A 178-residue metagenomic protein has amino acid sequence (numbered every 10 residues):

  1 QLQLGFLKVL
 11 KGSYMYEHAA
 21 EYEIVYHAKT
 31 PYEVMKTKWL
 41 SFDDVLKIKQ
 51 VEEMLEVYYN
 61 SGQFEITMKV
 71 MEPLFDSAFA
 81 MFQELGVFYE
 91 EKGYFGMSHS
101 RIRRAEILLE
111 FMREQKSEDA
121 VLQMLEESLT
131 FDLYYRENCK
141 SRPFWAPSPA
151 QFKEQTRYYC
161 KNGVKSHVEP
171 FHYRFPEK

Functional and structural regions predicted by a protein language model:
Q1-M81: A structural motif corresponding to the C-terminal lobe/cap of the Radical SAM core domain
E53-K178: Radical SAM enzyme core and accessory elements
